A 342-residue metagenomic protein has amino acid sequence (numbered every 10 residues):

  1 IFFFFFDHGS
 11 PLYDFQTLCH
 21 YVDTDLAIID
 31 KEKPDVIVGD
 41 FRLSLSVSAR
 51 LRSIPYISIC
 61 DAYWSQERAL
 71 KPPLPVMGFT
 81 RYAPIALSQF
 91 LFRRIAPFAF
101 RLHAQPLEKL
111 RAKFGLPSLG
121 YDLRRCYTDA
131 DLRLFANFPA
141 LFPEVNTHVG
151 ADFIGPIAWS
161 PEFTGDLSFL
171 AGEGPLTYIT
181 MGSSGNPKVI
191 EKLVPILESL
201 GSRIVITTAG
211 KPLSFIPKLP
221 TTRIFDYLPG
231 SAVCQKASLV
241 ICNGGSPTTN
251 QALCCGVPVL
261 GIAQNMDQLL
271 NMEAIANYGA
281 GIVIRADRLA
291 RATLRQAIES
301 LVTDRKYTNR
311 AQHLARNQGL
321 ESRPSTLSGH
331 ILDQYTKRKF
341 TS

Functional and structural regions predicted by a protein language model:
I1-D35, Q89-F90, Q105-L107, T222: Phosphate/nucleotide-donor binding subsite
D35-V36, L132, L176, L239: Structural motif
V36-F41, F225-A274: A donor-sugar binding/catalytic signature common to diverse glycosyltransferases and related nucleotide-sugar
I37-L51: An aromatic- and histidine-rich active-site surface loop
I57-P143: Active-site-proximal region of nucleotide-activated glycan assembly enzymes, centered on histidine/acidic-rich loops
A140-L239: Donor-nucleotide binding loops and adjacent catalytic segments primarily of GT-B fold Leloir glycosyltransferases
M266-A297: Change "using UDP/GDP/dTDP sugars" to "using nucleotide sugars
R291-S342: C-terminal amphipathic helix plus adjacent low-complexity, charged tail appended to glycosyltransferase catalytic
